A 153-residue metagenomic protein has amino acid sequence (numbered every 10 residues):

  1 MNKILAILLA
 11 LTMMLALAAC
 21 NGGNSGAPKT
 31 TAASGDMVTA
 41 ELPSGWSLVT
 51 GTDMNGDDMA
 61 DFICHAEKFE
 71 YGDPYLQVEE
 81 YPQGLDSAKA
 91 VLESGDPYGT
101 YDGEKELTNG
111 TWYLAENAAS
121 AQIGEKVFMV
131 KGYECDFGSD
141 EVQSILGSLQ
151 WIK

Functional and structural regions predicted by a protein language model:
M1-L11: Positively charged n-region of N-terminal signal peptides that target proteins for export
L15-A19: C-terminal motif of bacterial Sec signal peptides marking the signal peptidase cleavage site
N21-N24: Bacterial signal peptide processing site
G26-G35: Short acidic/polar N-terminal linker immediately downstream of export determinants
D36, E41-K89, E116-S120: Secretory pathway targeting signatures of secreted, lumenal, and periplasmic proteins
V38, S44-W46, V130-K153: Surface-exposed amphipathic alpha-helical segments
S44-G56, S94-N109, W151-I152: Short secondary-structure junctions
K89-F137: Signature of long, low-cysteine stretches enriched in small and polar/charged residues
